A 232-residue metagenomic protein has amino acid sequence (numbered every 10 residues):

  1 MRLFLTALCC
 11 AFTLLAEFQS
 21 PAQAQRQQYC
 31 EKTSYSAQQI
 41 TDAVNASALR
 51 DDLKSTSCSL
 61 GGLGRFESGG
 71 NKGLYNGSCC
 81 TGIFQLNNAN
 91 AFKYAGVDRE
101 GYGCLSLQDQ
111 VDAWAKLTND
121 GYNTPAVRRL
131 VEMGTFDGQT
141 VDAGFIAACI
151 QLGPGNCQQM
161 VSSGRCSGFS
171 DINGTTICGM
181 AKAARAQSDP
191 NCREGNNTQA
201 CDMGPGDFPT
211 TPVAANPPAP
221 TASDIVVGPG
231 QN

Functional and structural regions predicted by a protein language model:
M1-F4: Positively charged n-region of N-terminal signal peptides that target proteins for export
F12-P21: C-terminal segment of classical bacterial N-terminal signal peptides
Q23-G70, Q108-A115, N119-D137: Export/targeting segments at the very N-terminus of extracytoplasmic proteins
E67-N71, A89-K93, D120-G121, L152-C157: Solvent-exposed loop/turn segments at secondary-structure junctions within structured extracellular/periplasmic domains
G73-G77, M160-S163: Short, solvent-exposed loop/turn and secondary-structure capping segments
N76-V97, W114: Substrate-binding/active-site groove segments that recognize and process beta-1,4-linked N-acetyl-hexosamine
G103-Q187: Catalytic and binding regions of secreted/periplasmic enzymes and modules that target cell-wall glycans
P209-A214, A222, V226-V227: Intrinsically disordered, low-complexity segments enriched in small/polar and acidic residues
